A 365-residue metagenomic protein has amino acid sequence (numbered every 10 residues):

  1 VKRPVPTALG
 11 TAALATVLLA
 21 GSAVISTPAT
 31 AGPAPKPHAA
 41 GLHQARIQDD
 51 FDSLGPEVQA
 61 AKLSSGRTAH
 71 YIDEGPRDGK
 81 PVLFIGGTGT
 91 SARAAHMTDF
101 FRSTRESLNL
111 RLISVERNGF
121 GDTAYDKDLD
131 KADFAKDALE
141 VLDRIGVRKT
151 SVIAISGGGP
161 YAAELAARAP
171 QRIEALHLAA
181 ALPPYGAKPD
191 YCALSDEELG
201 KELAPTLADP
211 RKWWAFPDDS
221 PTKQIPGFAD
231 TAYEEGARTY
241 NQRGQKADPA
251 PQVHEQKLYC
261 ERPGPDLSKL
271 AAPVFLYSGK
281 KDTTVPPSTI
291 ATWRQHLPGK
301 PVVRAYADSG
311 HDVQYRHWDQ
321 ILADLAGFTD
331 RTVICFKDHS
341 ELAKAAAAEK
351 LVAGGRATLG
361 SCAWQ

Functional and structural regions predicted by a protein language model:
T88-R102: The serine-hydrolase catalytic nucleophile loop
T104-A124: Conserved alpha/beta-hydrolase
D133-S151: Conserved acidic catalytic loop of the alpha/beta-hydrolase fold
K149-D190: Conserved hydrolase catalytic core segment
L194-P265, A357-S361: Alpha/beta-hydrolase
L270, L276-S278, D282: Short beta-strand/loop motif that positions the catalytic acidic residue of the alpha/beta-hydrolase fold
T283-T289: Conserved alpha/beta-hydrolase "acid-adjacent" motif
K300-Q365: Catalytic active-site module of serine/aspartate enzymes centered on a nucleophile-bearing elbow/loop
